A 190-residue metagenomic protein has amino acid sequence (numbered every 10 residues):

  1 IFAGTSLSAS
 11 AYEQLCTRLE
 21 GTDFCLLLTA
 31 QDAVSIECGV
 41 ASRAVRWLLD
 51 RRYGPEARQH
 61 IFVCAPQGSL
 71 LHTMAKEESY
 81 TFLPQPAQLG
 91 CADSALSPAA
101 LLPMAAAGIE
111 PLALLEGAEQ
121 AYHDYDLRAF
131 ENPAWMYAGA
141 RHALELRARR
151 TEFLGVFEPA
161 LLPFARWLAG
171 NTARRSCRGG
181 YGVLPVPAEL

Functional and structural regions predicted by a protein language model:
I1, A11, I109-A113, H123-L190: Acidic catalytic cores of enzymes that act on phosphate-bearing nucleotides/polynucleotides
I1-L127: Glycine-rich phosphate-binding loops that contact phosphosugars or nucleotide phosphates
